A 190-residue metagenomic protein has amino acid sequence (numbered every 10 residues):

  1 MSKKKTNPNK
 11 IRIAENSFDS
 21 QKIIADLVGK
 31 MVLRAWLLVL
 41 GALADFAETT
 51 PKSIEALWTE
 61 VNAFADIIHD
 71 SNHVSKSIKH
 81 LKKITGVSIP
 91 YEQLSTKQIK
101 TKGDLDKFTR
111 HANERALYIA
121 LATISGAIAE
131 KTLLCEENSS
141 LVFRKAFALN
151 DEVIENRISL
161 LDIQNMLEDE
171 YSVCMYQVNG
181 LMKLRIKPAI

Functional and structural regions predicted by a protein language model:
K3-A42, D70-E130, L160-I190: Intrinsic disorder/low-complexity detector
L57-I68, V142-V153: Amphipathic alpha-helical segments that form the core helices of the histone-fold
A129-E130, S139-R144: A structural feature that tracks compact, well-ordered secondary-structure segments with a strong bias toward
